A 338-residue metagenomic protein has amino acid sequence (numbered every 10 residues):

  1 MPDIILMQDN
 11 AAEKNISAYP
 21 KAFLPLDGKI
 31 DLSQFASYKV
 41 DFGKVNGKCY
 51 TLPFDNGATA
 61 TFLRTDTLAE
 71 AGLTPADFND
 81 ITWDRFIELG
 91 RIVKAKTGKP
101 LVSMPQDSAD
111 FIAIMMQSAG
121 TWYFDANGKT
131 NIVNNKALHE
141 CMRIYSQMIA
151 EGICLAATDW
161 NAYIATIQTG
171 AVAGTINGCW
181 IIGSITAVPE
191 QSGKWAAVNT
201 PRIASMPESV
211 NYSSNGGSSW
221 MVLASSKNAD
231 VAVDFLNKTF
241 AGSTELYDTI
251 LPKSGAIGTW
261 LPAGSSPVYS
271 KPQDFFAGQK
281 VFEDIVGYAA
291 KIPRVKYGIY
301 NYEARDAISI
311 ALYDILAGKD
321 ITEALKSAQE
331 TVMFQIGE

Functional and structural regions predicted by a protein language model:
M1-E13, D31, P75, A204-P207 (+5 more regions): Conserved N-terminal structural module of periplasmic/extracytoplasmic solute-binding proteins
M1-M7, K21-A22, G98-K99, T169-G178: Alpha-to-beta junction loops
L6-A11, W160, N177-I182, S218: Beta->alpha turn/N-cap motifs
Q8-A60, R85-I87, I114, A196-N199 (+1 more regions): Hinge/lid segment of periplasmic solute-binding proteins
N15, I181-S192, A204-A307: C-terminal lobe and pocket-closing loops of periplasmic/extracytoplasmic Venus-flytrap solute-binding proteins
K48-F54, T59, A69, D84-N131 (+2 more regions): Extracytoplasmic/periplasmic solute-binding protein
I81-I87, L155-T169: Short helix-initiation/N-cap motifs at beta->coil->alpha
I87-I92, G128-A157, T200: Glycine-centered hinge/linker elements that transmit conformational signals in sensory and ligand-binding systems
